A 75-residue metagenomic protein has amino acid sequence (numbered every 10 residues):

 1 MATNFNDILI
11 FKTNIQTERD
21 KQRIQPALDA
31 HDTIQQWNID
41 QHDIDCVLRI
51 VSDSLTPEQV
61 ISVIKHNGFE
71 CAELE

Functional and structural regions predicted by a protein language model:
M1-A2, D40: Short secondary-structure boundary/capping segments
A2-I15: Short glycine-/aliphatic-rich beta-strand segments at the starts of folded cytosolic domains
K12-I15, R49-D53: Short beta-strand-to-loop capping motifs
N14-D32: Short amphipathic alpha-helix segments
N38-I44: RNA-recognition motif
I44-C46, V51, E58: Short, charge-rich amphipathic interface segments used for partner binding and complex assembly
D53-E75: C-terminal structural segments of small proteins and small subunits
